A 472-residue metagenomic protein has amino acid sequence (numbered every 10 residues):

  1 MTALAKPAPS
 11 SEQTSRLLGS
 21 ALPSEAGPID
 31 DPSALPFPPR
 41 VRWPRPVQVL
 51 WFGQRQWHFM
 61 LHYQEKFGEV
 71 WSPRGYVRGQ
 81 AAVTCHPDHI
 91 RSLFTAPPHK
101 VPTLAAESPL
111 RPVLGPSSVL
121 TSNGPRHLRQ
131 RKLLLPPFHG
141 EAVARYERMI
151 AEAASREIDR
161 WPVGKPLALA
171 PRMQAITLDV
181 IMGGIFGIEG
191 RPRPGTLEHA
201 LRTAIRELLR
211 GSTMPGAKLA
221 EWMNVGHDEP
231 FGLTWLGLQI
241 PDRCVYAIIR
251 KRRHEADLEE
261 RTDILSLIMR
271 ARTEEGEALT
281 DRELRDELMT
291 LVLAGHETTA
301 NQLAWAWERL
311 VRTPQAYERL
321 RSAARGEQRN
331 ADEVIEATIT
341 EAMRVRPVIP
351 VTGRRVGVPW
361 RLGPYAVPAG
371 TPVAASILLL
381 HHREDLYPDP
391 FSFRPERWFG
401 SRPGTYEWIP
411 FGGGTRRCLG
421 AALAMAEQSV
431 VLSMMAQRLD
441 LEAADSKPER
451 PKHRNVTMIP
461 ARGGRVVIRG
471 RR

Functional and structural regions predicted by a protein language model:
T2-L35, Q64, A154, T203-R206 (+3 more regions): Cytochrome P450 proximal C-terminal region
T2-R129, A144, R148-R156, P192 (+3 more regions): N-terminal membrane-proximal hinge/A-helix region immediately C-terminal to the signal-anchor transmembrane segment
P7-P9, R74-A82, E141-E152, W161-G183 (+5 more regions): Cytochrome P450
Q48-G68, A247, Q328-G363, E384: Conserved cytochrome P450 K-helix E-x-x-R motif and the immediately C-terminal K′/meander segment
R202-E275: Cytochrome P450 catalytic core segment centered on helix I
A256-T262, E318-E333, V345-Y365, L380 (+2 more regions): Cytochrome P450 fold signature focused on the C-terminal beta-domain
T298-R321, A422-L439: Cytochrome P450 catalytic-core helices
A375-S401: Conserved cytochrome P450 K-helix/beta-meander segment immediately N-terminal to the heme-binding cysteine loop
